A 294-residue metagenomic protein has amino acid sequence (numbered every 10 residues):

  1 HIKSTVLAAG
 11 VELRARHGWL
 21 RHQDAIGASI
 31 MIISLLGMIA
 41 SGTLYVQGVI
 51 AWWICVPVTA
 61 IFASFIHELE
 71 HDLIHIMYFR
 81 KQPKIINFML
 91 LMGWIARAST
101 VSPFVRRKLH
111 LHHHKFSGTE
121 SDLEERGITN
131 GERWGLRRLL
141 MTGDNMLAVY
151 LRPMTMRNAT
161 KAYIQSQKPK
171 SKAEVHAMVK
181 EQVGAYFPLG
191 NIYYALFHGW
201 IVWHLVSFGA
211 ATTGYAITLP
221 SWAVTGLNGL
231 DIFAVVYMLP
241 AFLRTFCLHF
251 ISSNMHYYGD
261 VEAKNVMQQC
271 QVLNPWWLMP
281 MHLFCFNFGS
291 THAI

Functional and structural regions predicted by a protein language model:
H1-F62, L69, A96-M238: Non-catalytic, topology-defining segments of multipass membrane proteins
G42, F79-R80, D122, S252 (+1 more regions): Short, function-defining helix-loop hinge/capping sites that tune catalysis or transport
I61-L73, S102-R106, P153, Y237-N265 (+1 more regions): Transmembrane alpha-helical segments that form the membrane-embedded catalytic/substrate-channel core of multi-pass
D72-I76, R80, F116: Transmembrane alpha-helical segments that serve as helix-helix packing and pore/cofactor-lining elements in multipass
F79-A96, N130: Post-HEXXH active-site segment of zinc metalloproteases
L91-A96, Q269-F288: Cytosolic juxtamembrane regulatory segments of multi-pass membrane proteins
S102-L111, L278-I294: Acidic, Ser/Thr-rich low-complexity segments on the non-lumenal side of membrane proteins
I164-E174, D260-Q271: Juxtamembrane inter-helical linkers in multi-pass membrane proteins
